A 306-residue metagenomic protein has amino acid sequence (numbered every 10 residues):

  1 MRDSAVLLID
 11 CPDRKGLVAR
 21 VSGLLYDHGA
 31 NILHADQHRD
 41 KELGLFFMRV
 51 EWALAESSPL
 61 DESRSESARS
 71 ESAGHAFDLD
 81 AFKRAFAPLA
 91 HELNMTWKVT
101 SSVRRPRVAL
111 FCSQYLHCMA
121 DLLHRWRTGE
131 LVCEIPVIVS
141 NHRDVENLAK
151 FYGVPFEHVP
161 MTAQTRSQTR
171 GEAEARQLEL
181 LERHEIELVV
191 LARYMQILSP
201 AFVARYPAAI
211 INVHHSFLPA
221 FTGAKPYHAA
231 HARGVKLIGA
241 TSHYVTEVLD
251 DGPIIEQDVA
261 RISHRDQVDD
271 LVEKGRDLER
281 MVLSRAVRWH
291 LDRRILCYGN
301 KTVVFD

Functional and structural regions predicted by a protein language model:
M1-P12: Short glycine-/aliphatic-rich beta-strand segments at the starts of folded cytosolic domains
A5-L7, M48-V50, A240: Hydrophobic residues positioned within well-ordered beta-strands of beta-sheet architectures
A19, G23-Y26: N-terminal ordered "arm"
Y26-I32, A90-N94: Short secondary-structure junctions
G29-H34, R39-L43, R49-L54: Long amphipathic alpha-helical segments
K41-L43, A53-D61, S72-D306: One-carbon transfer enzymes
